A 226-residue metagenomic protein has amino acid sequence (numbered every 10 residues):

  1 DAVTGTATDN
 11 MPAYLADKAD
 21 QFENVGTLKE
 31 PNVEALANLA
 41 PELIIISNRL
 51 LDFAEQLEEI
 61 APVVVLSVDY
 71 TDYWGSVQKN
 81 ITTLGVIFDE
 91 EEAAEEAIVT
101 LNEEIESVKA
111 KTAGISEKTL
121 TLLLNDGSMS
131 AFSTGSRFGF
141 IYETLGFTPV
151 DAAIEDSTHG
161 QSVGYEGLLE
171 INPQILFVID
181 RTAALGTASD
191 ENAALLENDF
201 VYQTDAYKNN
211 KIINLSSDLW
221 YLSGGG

Functional and structural regions predicted by a protein language model:
D1-N38, R49: A short, structured surface patch at a secondary-structure boundary
D9-M11, E30, L43, L50-D52 (+4 more regions): Solvent-exposed loop/turn segments at secondary-structure junctions within structured extracellular/periplasmic domains
N10-A13, A131-Q161: Alpha-helical, coiled-coil/dimerization segments enriched in small aliphatic residues
V25-N32, E155-G164: Short helix-initiation/N-cap motifs at beta->coil->alpha
N38-I46, P62, L168, N172-F177: Proline-aspartate-enriched helix->loop->beta-strand connector
F53-Q56, I60-D126, K211, W220-G226: Extracytoplasmic substrate-binding proteins
S76, Q174-G226: Structured C-terminal subdomain patch of bacterial secreted/periplasmic proteins
F140, T158-L185: Ligand-binding pocket segment of bilobal, Venus flytrap-like solute-binding proteins
